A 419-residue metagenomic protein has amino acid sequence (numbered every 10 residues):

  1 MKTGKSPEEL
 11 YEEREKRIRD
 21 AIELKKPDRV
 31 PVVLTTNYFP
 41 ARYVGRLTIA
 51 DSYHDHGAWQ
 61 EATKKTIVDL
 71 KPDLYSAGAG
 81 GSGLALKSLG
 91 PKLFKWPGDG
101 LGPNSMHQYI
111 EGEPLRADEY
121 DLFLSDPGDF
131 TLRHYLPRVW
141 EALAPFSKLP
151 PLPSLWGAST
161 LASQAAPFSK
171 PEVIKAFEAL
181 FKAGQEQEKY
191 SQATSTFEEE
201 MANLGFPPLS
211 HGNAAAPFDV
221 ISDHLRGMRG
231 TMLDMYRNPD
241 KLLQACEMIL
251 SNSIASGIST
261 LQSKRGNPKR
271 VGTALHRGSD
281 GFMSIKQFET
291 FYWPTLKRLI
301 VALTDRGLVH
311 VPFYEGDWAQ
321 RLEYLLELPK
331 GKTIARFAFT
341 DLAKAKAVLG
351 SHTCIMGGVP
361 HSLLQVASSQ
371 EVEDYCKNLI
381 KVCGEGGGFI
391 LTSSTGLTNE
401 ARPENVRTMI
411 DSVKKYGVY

Functional and structural regions predicted by a protein language model:
M1-Y419: Catalytic cores of TIM-barrel enzymes
